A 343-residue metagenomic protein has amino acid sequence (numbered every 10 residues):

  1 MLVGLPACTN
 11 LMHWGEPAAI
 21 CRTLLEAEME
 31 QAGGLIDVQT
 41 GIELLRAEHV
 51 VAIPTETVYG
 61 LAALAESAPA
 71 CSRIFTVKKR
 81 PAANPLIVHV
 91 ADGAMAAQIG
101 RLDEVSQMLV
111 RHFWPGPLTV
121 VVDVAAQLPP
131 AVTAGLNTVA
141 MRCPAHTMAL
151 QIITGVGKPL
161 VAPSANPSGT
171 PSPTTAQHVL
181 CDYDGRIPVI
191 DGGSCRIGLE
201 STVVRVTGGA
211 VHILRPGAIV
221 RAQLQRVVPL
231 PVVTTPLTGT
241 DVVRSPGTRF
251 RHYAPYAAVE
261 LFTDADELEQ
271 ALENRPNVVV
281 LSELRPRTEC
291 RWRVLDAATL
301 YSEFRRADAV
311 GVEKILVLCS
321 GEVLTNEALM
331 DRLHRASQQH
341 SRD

Functional and structural regions predicted by a protein language model:
L2-M12: Extreme N-terminal basic, low-complexity initiation segments that serve as generic localization/processing leaders
H13-D343: Active-site-adjacent structural elements in enzyme catalytic cores
